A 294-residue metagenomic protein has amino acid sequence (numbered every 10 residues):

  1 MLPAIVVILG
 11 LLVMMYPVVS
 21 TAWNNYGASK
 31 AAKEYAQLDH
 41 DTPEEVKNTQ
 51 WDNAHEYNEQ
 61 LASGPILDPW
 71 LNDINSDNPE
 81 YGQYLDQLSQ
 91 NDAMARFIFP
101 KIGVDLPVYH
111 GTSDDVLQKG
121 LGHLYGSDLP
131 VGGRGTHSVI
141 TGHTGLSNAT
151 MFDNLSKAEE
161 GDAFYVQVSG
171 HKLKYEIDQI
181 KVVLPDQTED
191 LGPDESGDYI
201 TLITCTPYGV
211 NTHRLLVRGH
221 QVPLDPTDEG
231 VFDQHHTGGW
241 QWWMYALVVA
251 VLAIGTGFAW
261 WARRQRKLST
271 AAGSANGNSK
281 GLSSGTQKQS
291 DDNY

Functional and structural regions predicted by a protein language model:
P3-W242: Solvent-exposed, non-transmembrane regions of membrane-associated and secreted proteins
F232-Y294: C-terminal single-pass membrane-anchor helix
